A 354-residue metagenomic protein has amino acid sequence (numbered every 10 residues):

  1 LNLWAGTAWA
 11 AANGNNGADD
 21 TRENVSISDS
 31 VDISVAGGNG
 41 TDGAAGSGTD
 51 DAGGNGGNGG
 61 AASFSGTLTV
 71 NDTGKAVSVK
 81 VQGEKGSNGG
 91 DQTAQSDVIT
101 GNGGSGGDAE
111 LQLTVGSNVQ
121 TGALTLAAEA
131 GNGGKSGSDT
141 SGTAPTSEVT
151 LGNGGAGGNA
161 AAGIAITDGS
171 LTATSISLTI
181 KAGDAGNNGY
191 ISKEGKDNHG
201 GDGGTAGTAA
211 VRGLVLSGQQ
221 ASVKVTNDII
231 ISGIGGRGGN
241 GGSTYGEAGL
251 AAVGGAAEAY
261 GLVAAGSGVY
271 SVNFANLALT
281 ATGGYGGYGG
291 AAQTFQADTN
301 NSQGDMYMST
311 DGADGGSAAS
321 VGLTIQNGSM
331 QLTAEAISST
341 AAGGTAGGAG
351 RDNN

Functional and structural regions predicted by a protein language model:
L1-A10: Sec-dependent, cleavable N-terminal signal peptides
L3, I27-D29, V35, F64 (+18 more regions): Extracellular beta-strand solenoids
W9-G17, D32-A61, S78-D108, L124-A161 (+4 more regions): Glycine-centered low-complexity coil/loop motifs and glycine-rich tracts, especially the flexible linkers
D20-E23, D51-T69, S96-N102, T114 (+2 more regions): Extracellular beta-strand-rich solenoid/capping regions of secreted or surface-exposed proteins that bind or remodel
K75: Short coil/turn segments at beta-strand junctions that form active-site/ligand-binding loops
